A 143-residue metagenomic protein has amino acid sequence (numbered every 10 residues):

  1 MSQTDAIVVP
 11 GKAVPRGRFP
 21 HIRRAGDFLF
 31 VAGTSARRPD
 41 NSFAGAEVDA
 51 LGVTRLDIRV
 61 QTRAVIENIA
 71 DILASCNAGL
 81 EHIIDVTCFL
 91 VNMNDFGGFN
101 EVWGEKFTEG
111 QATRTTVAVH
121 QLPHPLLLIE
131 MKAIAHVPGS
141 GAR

Functional and structural regions predicted by a protein language model:
S2-R143: Short, polar/acidic, helix-capping and beta-turn segments at strand->helix junctions that line the mouths
